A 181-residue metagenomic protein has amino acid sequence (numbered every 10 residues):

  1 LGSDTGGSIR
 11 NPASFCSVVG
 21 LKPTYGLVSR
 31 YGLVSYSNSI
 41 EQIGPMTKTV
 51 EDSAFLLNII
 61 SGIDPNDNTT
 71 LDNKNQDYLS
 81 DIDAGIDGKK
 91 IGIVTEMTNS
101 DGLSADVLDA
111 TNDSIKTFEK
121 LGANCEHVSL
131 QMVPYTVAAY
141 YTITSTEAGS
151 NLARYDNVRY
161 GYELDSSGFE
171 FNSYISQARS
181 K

Functional and structural regions predicted by a protein language model:
R10-C16: Structural signature of FAD isoalloxazine-binding scaffolds in flavoprotein oxidoreductases
K22-D109, G168-Q177: A short helix-breaking turn/cap at a secondary-structure junction
M97-N99, I115, M132-V133, R154-K181: Serine-dependent amide/ester hydrolase catalytic core
L121: Conserved dinucleotide-binding and phosphotransfer motif residues
N124-S129: General small-molecule cofactor/ligand-binding pocket signal
V137-N151: Charged, often glycine-rich, active-site loop that binds/positions anionic groups
